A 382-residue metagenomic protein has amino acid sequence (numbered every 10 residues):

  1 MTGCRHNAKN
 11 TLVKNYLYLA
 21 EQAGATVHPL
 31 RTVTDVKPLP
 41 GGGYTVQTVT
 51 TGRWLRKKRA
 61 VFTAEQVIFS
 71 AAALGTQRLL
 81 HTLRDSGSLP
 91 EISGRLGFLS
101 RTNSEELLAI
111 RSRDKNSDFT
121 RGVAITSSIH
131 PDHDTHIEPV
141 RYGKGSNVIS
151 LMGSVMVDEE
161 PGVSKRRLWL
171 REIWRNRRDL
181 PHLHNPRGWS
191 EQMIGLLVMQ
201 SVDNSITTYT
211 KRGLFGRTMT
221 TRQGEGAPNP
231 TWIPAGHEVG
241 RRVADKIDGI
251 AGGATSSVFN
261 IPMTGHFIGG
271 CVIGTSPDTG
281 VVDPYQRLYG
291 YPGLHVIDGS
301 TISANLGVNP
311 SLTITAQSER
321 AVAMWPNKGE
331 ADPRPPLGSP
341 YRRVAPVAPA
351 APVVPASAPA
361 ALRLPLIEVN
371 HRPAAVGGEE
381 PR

Functional and structural regions predicted by a protein language model:
M1, K37, G195-L197, M219-A304: A glycine-rich dinucleotide-binding beta-alpha-beta segment and adjacent secondary-structure elements that constitute
M1-V33, V258-I261: Conserved redox-cofactor binding core of oxidoreductases
H6, Q22, D35-L39, Q47-I129 (+2 more regions): Glycine-rich loop(s) and the adjacent beta-strand/alpha-helix scaffold that form part
Y16-E21, G52-V61, I273, T279-Y289: A short acidic-Thr-Gly-centered motif at the start of a beta-strand
R56-K57, Q77-L79, D118-F119, T207-T208 (+2 more regions): Short helix/loop capping segments that flank catalytic or ligand/cofactor-binding pockets
A64, S93-T218, E225, F267 (+5 more regions): FAD cofactor-binding and catalytic pocket of flavoenzymes
P228, L306-T313: Short alpha-helix boundary/capping segments
I250-V258, A331-P340: Short, glycine/acidic-rich hinge or "gate" loops at secondary-structure transitions that mediate conformational
